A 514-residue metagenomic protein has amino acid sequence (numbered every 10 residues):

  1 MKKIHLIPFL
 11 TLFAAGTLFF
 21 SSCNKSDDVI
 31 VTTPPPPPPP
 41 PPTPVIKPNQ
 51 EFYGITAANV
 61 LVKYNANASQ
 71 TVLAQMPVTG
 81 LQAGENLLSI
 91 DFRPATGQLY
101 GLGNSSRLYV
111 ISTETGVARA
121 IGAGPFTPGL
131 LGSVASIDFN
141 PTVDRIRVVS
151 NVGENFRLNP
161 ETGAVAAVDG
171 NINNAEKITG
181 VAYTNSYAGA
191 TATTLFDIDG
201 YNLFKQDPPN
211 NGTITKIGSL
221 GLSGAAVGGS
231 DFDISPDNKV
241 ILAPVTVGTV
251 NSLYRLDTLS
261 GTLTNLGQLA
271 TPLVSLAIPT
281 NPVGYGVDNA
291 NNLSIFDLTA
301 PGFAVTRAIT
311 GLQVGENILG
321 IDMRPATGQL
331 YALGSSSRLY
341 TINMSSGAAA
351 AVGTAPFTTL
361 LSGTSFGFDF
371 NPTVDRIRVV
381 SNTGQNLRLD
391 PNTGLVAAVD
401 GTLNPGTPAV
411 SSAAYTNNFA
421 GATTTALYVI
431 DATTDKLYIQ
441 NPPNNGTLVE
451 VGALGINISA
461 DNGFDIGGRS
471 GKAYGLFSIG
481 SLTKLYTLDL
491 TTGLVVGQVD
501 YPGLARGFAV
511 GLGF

Functional and structural regions predicted by a protein language model:
M1-S21: Sec-dependent bacterial lipoprotein signal peptides
A15-Q50: Bacterial Sec-dependent N-terminal signal peptides
P42-A68, I278-A300: An edge-strand/N-cap motif at the start of beta-rich repeat modules
E51-I55, Q98-G101, Y109, R145-V148 (+9 more regions): Conserved beta-propeller blade signature
A58-Y64, R107-S112, E154-N159, Y201-D207 (+6 more regions): Structural motif
A66-S69, S112-G116, N159-G163, P208-N211 (+6 more regions): Short loop/turn segments that connect beta-strands within beta-propeller blades
L73-Q82, V117-P128, A164-I172, T213-S223 (+6 more regions): A short beta-strand motif characteristic of beta-propeller blades
A83-F92, F126-F139, N173-S186, G224-I234 (+6 more regions): Repeated scaffold domains used in trafficking and secretory/extracellular systems, primarily beta-propellers
